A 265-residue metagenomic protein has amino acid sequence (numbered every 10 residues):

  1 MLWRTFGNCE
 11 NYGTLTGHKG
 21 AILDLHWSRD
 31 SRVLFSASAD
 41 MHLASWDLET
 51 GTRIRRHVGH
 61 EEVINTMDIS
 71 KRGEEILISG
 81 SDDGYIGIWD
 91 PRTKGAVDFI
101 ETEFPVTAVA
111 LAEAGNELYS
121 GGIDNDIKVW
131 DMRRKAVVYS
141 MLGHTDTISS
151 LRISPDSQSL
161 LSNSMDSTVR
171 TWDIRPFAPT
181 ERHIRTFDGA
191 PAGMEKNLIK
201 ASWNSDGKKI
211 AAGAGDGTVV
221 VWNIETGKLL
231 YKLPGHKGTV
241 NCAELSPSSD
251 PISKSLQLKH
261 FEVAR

Functional and structural regions predicted by a protein language model:
M1-R4, L43-D47, M67, I86-D90 (+6 more regions): WD40-repeat beta-propellers
E10-G17, R53-G59, G80, A96-T102 (+4 more regions): Short C-terminal beta-strands that terminate individual repeats in beta-propeller domains, predominantly WD40 blades
N11, G17-G95: A generic tandem-repeat structural signature
G20-H26, E62-I69, F99, F104-A112 (+3 more regions): Canonical WD40 repeat/beta-propeller blade segments in eukaryotic WD-repeat proteins
L25-S31, A37, D68-E74, A110-N116 (+4 more regions): Loop/turn segments within WD40 beta-propeller blades
A37-D40, S79-D83, A114, G121-D124 (+3 more regions): Conserved strand-to-loop turn within each blade of WD40 beta-propeller repeats
V63-G143: Solenoidal tandem-repeat scaffolds enriched in leucines and small polar residues
K135-L142, D146-K254, F261-A264: Structured C-terminal portions of repeat-based eukaryotic scaffold domains
